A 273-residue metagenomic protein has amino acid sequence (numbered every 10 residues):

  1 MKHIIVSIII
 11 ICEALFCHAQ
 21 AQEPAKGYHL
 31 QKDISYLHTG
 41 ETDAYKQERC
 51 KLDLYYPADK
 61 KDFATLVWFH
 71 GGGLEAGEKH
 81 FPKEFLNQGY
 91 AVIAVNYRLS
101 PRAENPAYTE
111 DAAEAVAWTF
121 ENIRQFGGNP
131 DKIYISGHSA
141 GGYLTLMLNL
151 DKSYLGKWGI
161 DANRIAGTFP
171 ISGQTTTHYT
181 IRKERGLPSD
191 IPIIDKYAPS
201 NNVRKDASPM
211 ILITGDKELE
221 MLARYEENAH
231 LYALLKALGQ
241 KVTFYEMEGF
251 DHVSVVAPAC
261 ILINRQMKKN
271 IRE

Functional and structural regions predicted by a protein language model:
M1-P24: Bacterial Sec-dependent N-terminal signal peptides
Q20-K60: N-terminal cap/lid segment of alpha/beta-hydrolase-fold proteins
D62-G72: Short beta-strand element of the alpha/beta-hydrolase
F69, I171, M247-F250: Alpha/beta-hydrolase
E78-V95: Short amphipathic alpha-helix adjacent to the substrate-entry channel of hydrolases
A117-E184, I194-D195, P199: Primarily recognizes the serine-hydrolase "nucleophile elbow" in alpha/beta-hydrolase and SGNH/GDSL folds
G159-G167, S172-I181, D190-A229, A233: The feature captures the conserved acid-bearing segment of alpha/beta-hydrolase catalytic domains
A229-Y232, K236-E273: C-terminal catalytic histidine-bearing segment of alpha/beta-hydrolase fold enzymes
